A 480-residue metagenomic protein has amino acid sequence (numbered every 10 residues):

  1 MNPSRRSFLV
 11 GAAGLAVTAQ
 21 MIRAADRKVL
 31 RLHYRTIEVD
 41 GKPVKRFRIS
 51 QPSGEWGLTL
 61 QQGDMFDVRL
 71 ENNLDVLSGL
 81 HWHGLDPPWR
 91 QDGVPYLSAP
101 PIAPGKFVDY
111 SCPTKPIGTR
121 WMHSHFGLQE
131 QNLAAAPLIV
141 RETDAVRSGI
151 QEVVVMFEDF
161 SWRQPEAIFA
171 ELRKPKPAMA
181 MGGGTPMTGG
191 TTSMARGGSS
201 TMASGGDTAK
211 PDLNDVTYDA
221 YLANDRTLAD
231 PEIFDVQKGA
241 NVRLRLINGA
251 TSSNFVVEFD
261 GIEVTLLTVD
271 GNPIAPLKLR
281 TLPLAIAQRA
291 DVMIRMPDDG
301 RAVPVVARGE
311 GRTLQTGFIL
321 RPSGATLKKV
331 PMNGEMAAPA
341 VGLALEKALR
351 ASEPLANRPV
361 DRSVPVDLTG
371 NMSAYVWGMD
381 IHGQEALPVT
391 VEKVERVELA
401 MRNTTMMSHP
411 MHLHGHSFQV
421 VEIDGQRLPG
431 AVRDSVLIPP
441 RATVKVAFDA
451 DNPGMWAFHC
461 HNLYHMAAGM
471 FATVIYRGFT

Functional and structural regions predicted by a protein language model:
M1, S7-A24: N-terminal export signals
Q20-R48: C-terminal segment of N-terminal export signals and the immediately downstream linker at the start of the mature
R27-V29, N132-M181, T185-T188, S193-M194 (+3 more regions): Extended terminal and domain-junction accessory segments
L58-L60, G84-P116, R147, L228-F234 (+4 more regions): Extracytoplasmic beta-sandwich strand-turn segments characteristic of Greek-key/jelly-roll folds
L70-L74, N248, M401-T405: Asparagine-centered strand-capping/turn motif at beta-strand->loop junctions
Q91-D92, P100-I102, A203-A344, P354-A356 (+1 more regions): Histidine- and aromatic-rich segments of cupredoxin/plastocyanin-like copper-binding domains
P113-A145: Hydrophobic or amphipathic alpha-helical targeting/insertion segments
V154-A240, I247: Acidic-aromatic/histidine active-site loop/patch
